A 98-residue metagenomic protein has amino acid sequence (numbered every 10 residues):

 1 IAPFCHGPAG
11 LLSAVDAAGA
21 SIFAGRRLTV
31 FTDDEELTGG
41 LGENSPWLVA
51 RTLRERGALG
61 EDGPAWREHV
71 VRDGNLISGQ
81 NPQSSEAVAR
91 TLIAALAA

Functional and structural regions predicted by a protein language model:
I1-A98: Active-site-adjacent pocket-lining segments in enzyme domains
